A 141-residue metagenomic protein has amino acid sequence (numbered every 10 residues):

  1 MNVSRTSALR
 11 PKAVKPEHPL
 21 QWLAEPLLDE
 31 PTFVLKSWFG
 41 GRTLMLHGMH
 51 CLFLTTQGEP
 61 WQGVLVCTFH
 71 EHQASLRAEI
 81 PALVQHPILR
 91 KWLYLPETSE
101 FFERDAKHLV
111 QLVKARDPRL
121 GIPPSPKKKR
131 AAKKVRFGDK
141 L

Functional and structural regions predicted by a protein language model:
M1-P11, L120-L141: Polybasic, lysine-enriched low-complexity intrinsically disordered terminal tails
K12, P16, S99-F102: Alpha-helix initiation/capping motif
A13-H50: N-terminal first-folded block
S37-I88: Short, conserved beta-strand/beta-arch hydrophobic-aromatic motifs that form part of recognition grooves or interface
L46-C51, E100-R104, R130-F137: Short amphipathic alpha-helical patches
F69-R130: Short, structured beta-strand-loop surface elements
